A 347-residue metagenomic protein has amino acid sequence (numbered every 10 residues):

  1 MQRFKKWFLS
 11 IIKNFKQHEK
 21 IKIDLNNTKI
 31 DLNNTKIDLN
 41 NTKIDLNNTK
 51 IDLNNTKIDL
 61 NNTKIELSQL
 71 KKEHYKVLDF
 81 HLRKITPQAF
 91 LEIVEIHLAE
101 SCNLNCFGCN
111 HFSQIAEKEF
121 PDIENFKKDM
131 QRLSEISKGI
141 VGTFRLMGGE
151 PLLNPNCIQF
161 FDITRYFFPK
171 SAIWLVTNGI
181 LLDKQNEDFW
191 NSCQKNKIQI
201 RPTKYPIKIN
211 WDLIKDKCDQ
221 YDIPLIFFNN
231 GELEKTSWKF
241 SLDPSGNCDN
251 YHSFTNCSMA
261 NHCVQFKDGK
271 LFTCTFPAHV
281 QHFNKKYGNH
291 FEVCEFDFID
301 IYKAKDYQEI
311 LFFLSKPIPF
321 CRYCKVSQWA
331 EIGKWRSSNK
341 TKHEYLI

Functional and structural regions predicted by a protein language model:
M1-H74: Boundary detector for helix-to-coil junctions that initiate low-complexity/charged tails
I23, I30, N55-E117, F296-D300 (+4 more regions): N-terminal pre-core extensions flanking Radical SAM catalytic domains
Q69-L175, L182-Q185, I347: Conserved alpha-helical substructure of the radical SAM core
P121-N125, N156, N210, D249 (+2 more regions): Soluble or luminal CAZymes and related metallo-dependent hydrolases
S137-G139, C193-Q194, S315: Flexible, charged surface loops at secondary-structure boundaries
L153-P277, H282: Conserved AdoMet/S-adenosylmethionine-binding subsite of the radical SAM
L242-I347: Accessory C-terminal segments flanking Radical SAM cores
